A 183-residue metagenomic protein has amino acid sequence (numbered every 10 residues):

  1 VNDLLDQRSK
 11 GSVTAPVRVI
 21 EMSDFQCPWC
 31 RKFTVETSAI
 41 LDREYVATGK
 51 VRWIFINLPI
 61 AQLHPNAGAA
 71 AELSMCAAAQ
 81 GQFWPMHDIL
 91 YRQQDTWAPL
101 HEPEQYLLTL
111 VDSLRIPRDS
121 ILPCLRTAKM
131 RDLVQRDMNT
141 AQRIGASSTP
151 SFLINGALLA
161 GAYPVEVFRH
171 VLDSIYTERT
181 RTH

Functional and structural regions predicted by a protein language model:
V1-L5, R92, L133-Q135: Short gly/ser/thr-rich secondary-structure transition/capping motifs
V1-N2, E104, Y163: Periplasmic c-type cytochrome electron-transfer domains
V1-V17, Y45: A short beta-strand-turn-helix
S9-K10, W97, L159: Short clusters of hydrophobic/aromatic residues that line enzyme substrate/ligand-binding pockets
A15, I20-D112, S174, E178-H183: Structural alpha/beta surface segment adjacent to cysteine/selenocysteine redox centers across thiol/disulfide enzymes
M22, T34-S38, D42-R43, L108-H183: C-terminal cap of thioredoxin/glutaredoxin-like
